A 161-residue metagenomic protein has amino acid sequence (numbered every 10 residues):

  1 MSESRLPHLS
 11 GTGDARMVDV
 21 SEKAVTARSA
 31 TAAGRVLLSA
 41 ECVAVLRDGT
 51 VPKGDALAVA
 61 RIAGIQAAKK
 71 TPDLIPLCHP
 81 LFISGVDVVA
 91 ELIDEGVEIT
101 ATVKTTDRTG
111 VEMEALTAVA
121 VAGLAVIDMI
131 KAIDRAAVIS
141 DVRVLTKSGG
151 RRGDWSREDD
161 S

Functional and structural regions predicted by a protein language model:
M1-L57, I62-L77, I83-S161: C-terminal binding/interaction regions
